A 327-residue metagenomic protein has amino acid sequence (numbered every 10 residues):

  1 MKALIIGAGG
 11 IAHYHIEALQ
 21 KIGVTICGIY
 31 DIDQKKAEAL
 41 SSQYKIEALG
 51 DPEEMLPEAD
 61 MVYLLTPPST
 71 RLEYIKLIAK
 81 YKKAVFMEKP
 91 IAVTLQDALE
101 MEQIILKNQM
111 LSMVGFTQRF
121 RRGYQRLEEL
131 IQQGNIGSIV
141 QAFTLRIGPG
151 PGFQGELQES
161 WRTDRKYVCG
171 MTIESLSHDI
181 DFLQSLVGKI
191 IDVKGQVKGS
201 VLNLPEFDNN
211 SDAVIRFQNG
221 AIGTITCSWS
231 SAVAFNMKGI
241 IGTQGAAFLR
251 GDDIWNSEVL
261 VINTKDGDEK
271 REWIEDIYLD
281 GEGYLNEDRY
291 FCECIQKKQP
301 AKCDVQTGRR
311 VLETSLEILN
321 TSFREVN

Functional and structural regions predicted by a protein language model:
M1-Y44: N-terminal Rossmann-like dinucleotide-binding module
I5, H15, Y44-I104: Beta-loop-alpha module in the N-terminal Rossmann-like domain of NAD(P)-dependent dehydrogenases, especially those
G50, M87, S112-V114, L249: Hydrophobic residues in well-ordered beta-strands that form the structural core
M61-L64, Q218, Y290-N327: C-terminal helix-rich "cap/oligomerization" subdomain common to oxidoreductases
E100-Q118, S138-A142: Rossmann-fold dehydrogenase core element
Q118-L204: Predominantly a Rossmann-like dinucleotide-binding segment in NAD(P)-dependent oxidoreductases
E174, I180-N256, L285-Q299: Contiguous beta-strand/loop segments that form the cofactor/metal-binding neighborhood of enzyme cores
E275-R289: Active-site loop of classical SDR/Rossmann-like NAD(P)-dependent oxidoreductases, centered on the catalytic Tyr-X3-Lys
